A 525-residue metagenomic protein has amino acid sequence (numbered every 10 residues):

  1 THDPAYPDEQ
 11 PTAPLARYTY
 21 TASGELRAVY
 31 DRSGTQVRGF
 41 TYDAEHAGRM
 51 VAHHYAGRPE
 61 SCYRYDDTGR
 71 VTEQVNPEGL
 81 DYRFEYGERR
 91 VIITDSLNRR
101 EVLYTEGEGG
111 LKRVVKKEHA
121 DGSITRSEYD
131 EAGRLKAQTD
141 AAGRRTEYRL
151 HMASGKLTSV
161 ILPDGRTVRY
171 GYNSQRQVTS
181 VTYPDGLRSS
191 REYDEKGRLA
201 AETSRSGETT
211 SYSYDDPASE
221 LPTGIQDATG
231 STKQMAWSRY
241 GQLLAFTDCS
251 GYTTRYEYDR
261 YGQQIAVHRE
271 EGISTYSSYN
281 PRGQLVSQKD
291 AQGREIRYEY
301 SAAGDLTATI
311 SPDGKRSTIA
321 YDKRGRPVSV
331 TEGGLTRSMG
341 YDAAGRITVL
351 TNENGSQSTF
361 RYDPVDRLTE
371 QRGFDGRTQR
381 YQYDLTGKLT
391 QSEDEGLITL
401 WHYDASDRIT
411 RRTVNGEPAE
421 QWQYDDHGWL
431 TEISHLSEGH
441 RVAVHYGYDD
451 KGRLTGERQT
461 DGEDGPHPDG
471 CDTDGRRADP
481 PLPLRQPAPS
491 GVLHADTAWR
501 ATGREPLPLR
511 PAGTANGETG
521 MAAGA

Functional and structural regions predicted by a protein language model:
T1-A525: Extended charged/polar low-complexity repeat regions
